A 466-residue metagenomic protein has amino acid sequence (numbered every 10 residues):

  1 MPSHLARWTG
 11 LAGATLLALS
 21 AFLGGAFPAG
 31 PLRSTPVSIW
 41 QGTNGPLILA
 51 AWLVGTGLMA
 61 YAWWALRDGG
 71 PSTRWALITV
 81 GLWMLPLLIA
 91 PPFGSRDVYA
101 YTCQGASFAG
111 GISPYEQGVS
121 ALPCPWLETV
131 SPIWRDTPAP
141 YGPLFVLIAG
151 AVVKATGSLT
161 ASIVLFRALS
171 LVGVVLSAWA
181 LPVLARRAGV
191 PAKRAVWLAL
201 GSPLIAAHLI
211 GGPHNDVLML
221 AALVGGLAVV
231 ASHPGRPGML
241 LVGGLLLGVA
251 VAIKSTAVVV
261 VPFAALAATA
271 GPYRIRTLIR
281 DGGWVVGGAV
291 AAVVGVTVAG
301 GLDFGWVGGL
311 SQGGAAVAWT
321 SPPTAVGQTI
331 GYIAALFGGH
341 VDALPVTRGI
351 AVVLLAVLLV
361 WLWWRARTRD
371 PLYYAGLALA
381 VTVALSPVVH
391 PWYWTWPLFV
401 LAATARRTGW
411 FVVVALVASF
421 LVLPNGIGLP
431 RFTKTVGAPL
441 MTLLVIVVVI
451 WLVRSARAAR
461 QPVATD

Functional and structural regions predicted by a protein language model:
M1-Q312, R348-D466: Multi-pass membrane glycosyltransferase architecture that uses lipid-linked
A316-T347: Membrane-lumen/periplasm interface segments of multi-pass, membrane-embedded glycan/lipid transferases
